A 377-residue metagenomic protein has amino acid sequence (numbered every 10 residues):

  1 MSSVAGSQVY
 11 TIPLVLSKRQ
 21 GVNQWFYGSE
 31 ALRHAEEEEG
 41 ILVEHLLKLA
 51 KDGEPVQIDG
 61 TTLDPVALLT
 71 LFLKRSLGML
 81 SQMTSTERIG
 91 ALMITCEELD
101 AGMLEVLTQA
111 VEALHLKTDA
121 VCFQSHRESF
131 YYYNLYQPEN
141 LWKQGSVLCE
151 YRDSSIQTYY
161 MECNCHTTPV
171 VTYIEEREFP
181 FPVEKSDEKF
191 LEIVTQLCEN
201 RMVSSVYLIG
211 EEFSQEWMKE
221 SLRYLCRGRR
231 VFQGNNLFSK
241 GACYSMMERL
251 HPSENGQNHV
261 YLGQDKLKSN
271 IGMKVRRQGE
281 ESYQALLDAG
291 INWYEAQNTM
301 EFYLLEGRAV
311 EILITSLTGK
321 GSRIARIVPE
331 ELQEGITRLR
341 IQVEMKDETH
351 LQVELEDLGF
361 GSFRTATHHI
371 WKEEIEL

Functional and structural regions predicted by a protein language model:
M1, N140-Q157, E162-N164, G210-F213 (+2 more regions): A short acidic Gly-Thr/Ser loop motif
M1-P55, E112, C122, E331-L377: Early-domain small/polar-rich strand-loop-helix modules and first-structured segments of the mature chain
S7-T95, R177-L191, Q196: Conserved phosphate-binding loops in N-terminal lobes of ATP-dependent enzymes of the actin/Hsp70/sugar-kinase
E39, T118-L135, N140-L141, S155-E188: Short, flexible helix-coil linker/hinge segments at the edges of structured domains or between repeats
A67-L135, N235: Active-site neighborhood for divalent-cation/phosphate handling
M93-M103, T195-L222, G234-N235: Glycine-rich phosphate-binding loops at beta-strand->alpha-helix junctions
K117-V147, K240-N255, V260-L262, Q333-E334: Conserved phosphate-binding catalytic cores of ATP/NTP-utilizing and phosphoryl-transfer enzymes
Y244-P329, E334, R338: Acidic, glycine/GT-rich loop-and beta-edge segments that sit at the periphery of enzyme/chaperone cores
